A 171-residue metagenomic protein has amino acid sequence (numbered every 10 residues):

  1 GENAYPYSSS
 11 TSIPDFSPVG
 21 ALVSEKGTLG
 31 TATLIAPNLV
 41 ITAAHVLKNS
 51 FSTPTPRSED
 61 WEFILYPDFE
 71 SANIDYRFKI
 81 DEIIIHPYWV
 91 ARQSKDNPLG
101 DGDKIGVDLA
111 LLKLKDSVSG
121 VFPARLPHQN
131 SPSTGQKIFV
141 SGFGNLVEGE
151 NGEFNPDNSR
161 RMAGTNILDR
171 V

Functional and structural regions predicted by a protein language model:
E2-P14, P54-G120, L126-N130, E153-N158: Conserved catalytic-core segment of clan PA serine endopeptidases
D15-P56, D60-I64, S117: Catalytic histidine site
G20, A32, N38, T42 (+5 more regions): Terminal peptide-recognition signature
S24-L29, A36, I64, L111-K113 (+3 more regions): Conserved, well-structured beta-alpha core segment at the onset of a catalytic domain
H45-N49, Y66-S71, L114-G120, F143-E148 (+1 more regions): Acidic glycine-/aspartate-rich tracts in secreted/extracellular proteins
F78, L168-D169: Short beta-strand and beta-hairpin "edge-sheet" elements
H128-R160, G164: Short glycine/Trp-rich loop-beta-loop segment that forms part of the substrate-binding cleft
